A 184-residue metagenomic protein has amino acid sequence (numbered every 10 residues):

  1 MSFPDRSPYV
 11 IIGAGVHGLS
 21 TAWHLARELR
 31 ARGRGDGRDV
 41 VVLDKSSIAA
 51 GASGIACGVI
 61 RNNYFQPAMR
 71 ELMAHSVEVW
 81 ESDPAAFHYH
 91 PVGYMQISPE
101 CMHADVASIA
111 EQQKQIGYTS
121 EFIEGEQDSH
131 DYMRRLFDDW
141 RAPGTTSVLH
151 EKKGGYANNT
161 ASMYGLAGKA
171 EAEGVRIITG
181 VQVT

Functional and structural regions predicted by a protein language model:
S2-H17, V41: Beta1/beta-strand and adjacent pyrophosphate-binding region of the FAD-binding site in flavoprotein oxidoreductases
S2-P4, R34, Y89: Short, flexible hinge/linker loops that cap or flank conserved catalytic cores
S20: Short alpha-helical segment within the catalytic ATP-binding CA
W23, R27-A31, G168, A172: Short, well-ordered alpha-helices that flank and scaffold nucleotide-derived cofactor binding pockets
A26-S53: Glycine-rich FAD pyrophosphate-binding loop
C57-L136, T145: Dinucleotide-binding Rossmann-like beta1-alpha1 core, especially the glycine-rich loop that anchors the ADP
L149-T184: Helical element adjacent to the flavin cofactor pocket in flavoenzyme catalytic cores
